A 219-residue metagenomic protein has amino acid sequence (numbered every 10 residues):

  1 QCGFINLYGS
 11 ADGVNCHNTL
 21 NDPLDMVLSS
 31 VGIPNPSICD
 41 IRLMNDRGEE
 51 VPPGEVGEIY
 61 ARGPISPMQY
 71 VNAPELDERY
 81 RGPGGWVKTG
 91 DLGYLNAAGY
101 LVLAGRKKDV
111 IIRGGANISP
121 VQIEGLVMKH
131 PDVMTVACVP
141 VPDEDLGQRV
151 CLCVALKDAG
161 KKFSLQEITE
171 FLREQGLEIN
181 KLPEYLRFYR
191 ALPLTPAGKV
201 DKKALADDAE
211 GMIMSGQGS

Functional and structural regions predicted by a protein language model:
Q1-M26, C39-D40: Gly/Ser/Thr-rich phosphate-binding loop
G9, V14, G63, M68-Q69 (+5 more regions): AMP-binding/adenylate-forming catalytic core of the ANL superfamily
L24-V31, R79: Short, P/G- and charge-enriched loop/turn segments at secondary-structure junctions
P34-I38, E49-Y80, I118: Conserved ATP/PPi-binding loop(s) of AMP-dependent carboxylate-activating enzymes
S37, D132-T135, Y185, A191: Glycine-centered tight turns that cap/initiate beta-strands
D40-I41, E78, L92, A191: Generic short beta-strand
M44-N45, P53, R81, T89 (+3 more regions): Hydrophobic alpha-helical segments, especially N-terminal targeting/anchoring helices
D207-S219: Acidic/polar alpha-helix N-cap and adjacent early helical turns within long charge-rich amphipathic helices/linkers
